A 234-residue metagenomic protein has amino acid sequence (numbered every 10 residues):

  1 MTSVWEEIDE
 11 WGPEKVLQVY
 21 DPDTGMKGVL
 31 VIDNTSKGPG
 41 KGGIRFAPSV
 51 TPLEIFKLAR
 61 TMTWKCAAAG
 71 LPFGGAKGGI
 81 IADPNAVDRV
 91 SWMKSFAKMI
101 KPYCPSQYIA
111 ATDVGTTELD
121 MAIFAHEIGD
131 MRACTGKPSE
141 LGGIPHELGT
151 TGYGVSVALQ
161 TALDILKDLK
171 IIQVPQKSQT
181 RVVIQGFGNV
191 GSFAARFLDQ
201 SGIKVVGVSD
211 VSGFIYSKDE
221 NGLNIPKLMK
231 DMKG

Functional and structural regions predicted by a protein language model:
M1-Q18: Short, Gly/Pro- and small/polar-rich lid/capping loops
P13-Q18, T24-V31, K41-R45: GHKL/Histidine-kinase-like ATPase module
Q18, V31, I81, V183-I184 (+1 more regions): Structured core elements
D23-S36, A67-P72: N-terminal glycine-rich anion-binding loops that anchor highly charged ligand groups
I32-W64: N-terminal cap/recognition module
N34-K41, F73-A76, P102-C104, S209: Short acidic (Asp/Glu) and glycine-rich catalytic loops that position anionic groups and cofactors
C66-S178: Glycine/serine-rich phosphate-binding loop and adjoining beta1-alpha1 elements at the start of nucleotide-handling
H146-G234: Glycine-rich phosphate/diphosphate-binding loop of Rossmann-like nucleotide-binding domains
